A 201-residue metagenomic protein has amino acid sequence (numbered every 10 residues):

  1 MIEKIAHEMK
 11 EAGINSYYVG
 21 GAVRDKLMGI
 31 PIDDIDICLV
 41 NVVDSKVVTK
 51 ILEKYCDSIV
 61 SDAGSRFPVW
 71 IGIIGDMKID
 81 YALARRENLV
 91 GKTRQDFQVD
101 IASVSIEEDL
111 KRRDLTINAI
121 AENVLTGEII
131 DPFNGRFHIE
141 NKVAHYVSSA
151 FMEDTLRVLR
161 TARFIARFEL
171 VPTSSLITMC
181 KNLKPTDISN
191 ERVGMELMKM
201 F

Functional and structural regions predicted by a protein language model:
M1-F201: Catalytic cores of the polymerase beta-like nucleotidyltransferase superfamily and closely associated nucleotide
